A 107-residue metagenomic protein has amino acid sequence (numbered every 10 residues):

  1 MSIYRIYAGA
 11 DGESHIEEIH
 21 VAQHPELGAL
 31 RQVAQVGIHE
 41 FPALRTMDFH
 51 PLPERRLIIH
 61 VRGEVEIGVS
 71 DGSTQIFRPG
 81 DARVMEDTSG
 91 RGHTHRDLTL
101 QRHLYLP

Functional and structural regions predicted by a protein language model:
M1-Y7: Short acidic, Pro/Gly- and aromatic-enriched capping/linker segments at domain boundaries
G9-A10, V61, S70, T99: Short, ordered coil/turn segments that flank beta-strands lining enzyme active or ligand-binding pockets
A10-F49, E54-R55, H103-L104: A short glycine-rich, His/Asp/Glu-containing loop-to-beta-strand
P42, S70-T88: Short acidic-glycine-tyrosine-enriched beta hairpin
T46-M47, G63-G68, A82: Short beta-strand segments in beta-sandwich/barrel cores
P53-D71: Glycine- and acidic-residue-biased ligand/ion/polar-headgroup-sensing regions
Q75, R91-D97: Short, Lys/Arg- and Gly-enriched loop/turn segments at beta-strand edges
V84-T88, L98-P107: A short hydrophobic beta-strand segment most commonly corresponding to one strand of the jelly-roll/cupin
